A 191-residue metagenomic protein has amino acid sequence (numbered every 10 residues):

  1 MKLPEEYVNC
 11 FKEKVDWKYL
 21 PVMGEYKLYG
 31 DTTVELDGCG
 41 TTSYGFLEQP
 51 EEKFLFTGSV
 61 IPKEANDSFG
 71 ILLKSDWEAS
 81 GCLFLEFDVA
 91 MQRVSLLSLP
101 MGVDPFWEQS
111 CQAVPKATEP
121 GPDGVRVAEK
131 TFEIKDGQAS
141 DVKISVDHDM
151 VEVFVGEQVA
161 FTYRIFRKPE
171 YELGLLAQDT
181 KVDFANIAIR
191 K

Functional and structural regions predicted by a protein language model:
M1-K191: Extracellular glycan-recognition regions
